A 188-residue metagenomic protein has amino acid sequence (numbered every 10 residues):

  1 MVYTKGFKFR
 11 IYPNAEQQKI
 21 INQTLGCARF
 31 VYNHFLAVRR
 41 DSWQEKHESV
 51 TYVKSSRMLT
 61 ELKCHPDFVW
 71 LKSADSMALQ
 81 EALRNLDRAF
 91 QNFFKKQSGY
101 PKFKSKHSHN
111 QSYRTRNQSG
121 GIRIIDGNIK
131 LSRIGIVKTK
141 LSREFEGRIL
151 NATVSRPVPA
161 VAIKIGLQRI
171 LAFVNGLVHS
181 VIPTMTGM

Functional and structural regions predicted by a protein language model:
M1-M188: Nucleic-acid substrate recognition interfaces
